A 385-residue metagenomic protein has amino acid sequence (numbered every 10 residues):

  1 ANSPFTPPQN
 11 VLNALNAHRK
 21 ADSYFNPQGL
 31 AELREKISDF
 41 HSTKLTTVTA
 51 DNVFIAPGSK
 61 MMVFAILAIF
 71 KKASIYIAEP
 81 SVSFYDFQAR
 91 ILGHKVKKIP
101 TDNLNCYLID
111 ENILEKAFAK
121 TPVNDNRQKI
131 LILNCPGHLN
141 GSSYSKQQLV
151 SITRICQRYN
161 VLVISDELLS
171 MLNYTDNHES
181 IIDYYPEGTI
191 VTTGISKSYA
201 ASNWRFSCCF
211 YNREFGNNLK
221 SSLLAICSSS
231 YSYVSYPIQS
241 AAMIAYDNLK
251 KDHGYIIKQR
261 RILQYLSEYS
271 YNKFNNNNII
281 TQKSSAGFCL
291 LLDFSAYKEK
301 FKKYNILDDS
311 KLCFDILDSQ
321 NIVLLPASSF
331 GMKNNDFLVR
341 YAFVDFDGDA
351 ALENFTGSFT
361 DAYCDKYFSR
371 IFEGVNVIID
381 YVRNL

Functional and structural regions predicted by a protein language model:
A1-G58, A65, N248, G348-A350 (+2 more regions): N-terminal small-domain helix-loop-helix segment of the aminotransferase-like
N13, T121, G188-R261, Y271-F274 (+2 more regions): Conserved core segment of the aminotransferase class I/II
T47, A119, D315-L324, F330-L385: PLP-dependent enzyme catalytic core of the Aspartate aminotransferase-like
I69-A89: Conserved PLP-anchoring active-site segment centered on the Schiff-base-forming lysine
I77, K98, V163-S165, L324-P326: Hydrophobic residues in well-ordered beta-strands that form the structural core
L92, R158-Y159, N277, Q320: Helix C-cap/helix->beta junction micro-motif
N103-D176: Active-site phosphate-binding strand-loop segment of PLP-dependent enzymes
M243, I257-Y271, I280-K300, N335: Conserved glycine-rich beta-strand-loop-beta hairpin in the small C-terminal domain of fold type I
